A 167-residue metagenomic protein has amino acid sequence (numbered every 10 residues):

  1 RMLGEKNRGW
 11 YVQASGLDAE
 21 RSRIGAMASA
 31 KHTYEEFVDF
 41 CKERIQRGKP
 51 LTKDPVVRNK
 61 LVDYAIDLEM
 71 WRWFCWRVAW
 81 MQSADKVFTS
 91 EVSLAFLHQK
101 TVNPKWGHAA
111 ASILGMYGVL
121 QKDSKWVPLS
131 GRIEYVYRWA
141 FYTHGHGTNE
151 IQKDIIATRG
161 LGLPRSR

Functional and structural regions predicted by a protein language model:
R1-M2, G25, W71-W73, S90 (+2 more regions): Extended hydrophobic-aromatic, low-complexity segments
R1-M70, Y142: Glycine-rich beta->alpha junctions and the first turn(s) of the following alpha-helix
N7-M27, L114-R167: Glycine-rich phosphate/cofactor-binding loops in nucleotide/flavin-utilizing enzymes
W10-Q13, F37-F40, W73-W76, Q99 (+2 more regions): Tryptophan-centric aromatic hotspots in well-structured domains and transmembrane helices
K42, Q46, E69-K125: C-terminal helix-coil-helix/basic helical segment that borders enzyme active sites and/or dimer interfaces and provides
T52, W73, K105, I151-Q152: Alpha-helix N-cap and coil->helix boundary residues
P55-Y64, F88-K100, Y135-A140: Alpha-helical scaffold segments that form or flank carboxylate-/histidine-based iron centers
